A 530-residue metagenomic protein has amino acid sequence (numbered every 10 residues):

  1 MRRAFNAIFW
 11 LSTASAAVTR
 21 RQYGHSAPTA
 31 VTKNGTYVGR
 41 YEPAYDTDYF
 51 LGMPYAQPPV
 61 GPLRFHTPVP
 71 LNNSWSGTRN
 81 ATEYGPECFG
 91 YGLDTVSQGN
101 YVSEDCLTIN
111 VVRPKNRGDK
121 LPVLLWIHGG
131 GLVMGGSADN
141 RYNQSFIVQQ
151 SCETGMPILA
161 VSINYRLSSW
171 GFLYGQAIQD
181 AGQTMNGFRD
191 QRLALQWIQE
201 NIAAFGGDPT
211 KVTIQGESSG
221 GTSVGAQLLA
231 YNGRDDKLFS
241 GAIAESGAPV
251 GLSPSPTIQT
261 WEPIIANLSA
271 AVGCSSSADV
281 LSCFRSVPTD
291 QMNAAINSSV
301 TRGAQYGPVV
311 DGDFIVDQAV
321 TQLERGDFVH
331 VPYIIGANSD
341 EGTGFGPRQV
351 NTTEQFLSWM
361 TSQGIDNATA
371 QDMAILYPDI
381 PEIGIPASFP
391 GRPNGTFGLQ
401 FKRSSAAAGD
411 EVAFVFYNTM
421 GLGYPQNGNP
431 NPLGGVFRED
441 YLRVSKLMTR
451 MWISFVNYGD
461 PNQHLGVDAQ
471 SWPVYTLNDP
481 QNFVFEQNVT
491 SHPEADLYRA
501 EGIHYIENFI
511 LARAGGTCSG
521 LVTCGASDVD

Functional and structural regions predicted by a protein language model:
M1-Q22, W452, D530: Fungal secretory targeting signals
A17-A181, D366-N367, G428-V444, G459-Q463 (+1 more regions): Non-catalytic accessory segments of hydrolases
D94-V96, L193, E200, A204 (+5 more regions): Substrate-access "cap/lid" subdomains that shape and gate the entrance to catalytic or ligand-binding pockets
D119-K120, Y174-N186, L193-Q215, S275: Gly/Ser-rich "nucleophile elbow"/oxyanion-hole loop immediately N-terminal to the catalytic nucleophile in hydrolases
R166, P209, G216-S219, S246: Catalytic nucleophile serine of serine hydrolases, specifically the conserved "nucleophile elbow" pentapeptide
G187-D190, S218-S223: Active-site loop->helix "elbow" adjoining a glycine-rich segment at hydrolase catalytic centers
G221-G233: Short glycine-enriched nucleophile-adjacent loop and the immediately C-terminal alpha-helix near the catalytic center
P393-D530: Mobile gating loops/cap/lid regions near enzyme active sites that modulate substrate access
